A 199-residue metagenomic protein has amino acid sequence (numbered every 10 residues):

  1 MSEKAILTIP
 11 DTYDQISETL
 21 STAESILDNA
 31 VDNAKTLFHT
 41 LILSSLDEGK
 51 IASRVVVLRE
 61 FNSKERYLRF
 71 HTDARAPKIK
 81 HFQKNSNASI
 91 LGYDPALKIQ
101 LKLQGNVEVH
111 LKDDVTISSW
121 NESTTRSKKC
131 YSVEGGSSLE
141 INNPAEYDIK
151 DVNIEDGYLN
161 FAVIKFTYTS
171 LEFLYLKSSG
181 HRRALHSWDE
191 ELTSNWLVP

Functional and structural regions predicted by a protein language model:
S2-D14, Q100-P199: Charged, gly/pro-rich active-site loop segments
L7-E65, H81: An N-terminal domain-cap segment
A34-T36, Y93-D94, S132: A short, aromatic/hydrophobic, helix- or strand-capping loop or linear motif that either lines the entrance/gate
F38, S53, E65, K98 (+2 more regions): Sequence-level motif detector for i,i+2 pairs with an aromatic at +2
T40, R66, N85-A88, N160-V163 (+1 more regions): Short, surface-exposed beta-edge/turn micro-motifs
S45-E48, G92-A96, Y175, W188-E190: Short acidic, glycine-rich loop/turn motifs
L46, D73, Y93, T167-T169: Structured loops at beta-to-helix junctions and adjacent beta-edge loops in soluble globular domains
R59-K98: A short mixed-secondary-structure module that forms the rim of ligand-binding clefts
